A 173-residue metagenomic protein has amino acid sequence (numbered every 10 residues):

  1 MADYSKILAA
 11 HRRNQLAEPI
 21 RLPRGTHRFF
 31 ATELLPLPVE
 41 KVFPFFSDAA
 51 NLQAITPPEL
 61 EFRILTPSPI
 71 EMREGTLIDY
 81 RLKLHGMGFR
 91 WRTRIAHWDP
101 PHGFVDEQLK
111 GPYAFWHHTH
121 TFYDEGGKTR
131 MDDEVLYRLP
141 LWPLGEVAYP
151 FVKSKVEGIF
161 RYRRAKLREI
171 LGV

Functional and structural regions predicted by a protein language model:
A2-P69, R73: Hydrophobic ligand-binding cavity/cleft-lining segments
Y4, Q53, R63-K110, R130 (+1 more regions): Glycine-rich portal/gate segments that line the openings of hydrophobic small-molecule binding cavities
Y4-Q15, V105-G158: Beta-strand/loop substructures that line and gate deep hydrophobic ligand-binding cavities in soluble
R28-F30, G88-R92, A114-H118: Short, surface-exposed coil-to-beta transition loops
F30-P36, R63, R81, R94 (+2 more regions): Generic structural detector for well-ordered beta-strands
L35-L37, L84-G86, H97, P112 (+1 more regions): Beta-strand elements of well-folded, non-transmembrane domains
P38-V39, D99-P100, E125-G127: Short loop segments at secondary-structure junctions
